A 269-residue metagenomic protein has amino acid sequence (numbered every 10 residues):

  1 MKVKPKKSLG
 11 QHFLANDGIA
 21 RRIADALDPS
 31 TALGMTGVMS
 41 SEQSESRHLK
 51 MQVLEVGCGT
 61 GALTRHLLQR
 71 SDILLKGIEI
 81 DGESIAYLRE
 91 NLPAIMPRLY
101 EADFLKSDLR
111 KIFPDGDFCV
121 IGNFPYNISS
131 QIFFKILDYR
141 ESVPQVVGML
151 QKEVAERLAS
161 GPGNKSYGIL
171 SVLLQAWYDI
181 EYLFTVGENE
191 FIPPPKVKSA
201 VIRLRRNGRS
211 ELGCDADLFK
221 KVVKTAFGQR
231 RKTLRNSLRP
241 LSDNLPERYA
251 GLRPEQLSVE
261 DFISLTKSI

Functional and structural regions predicted by a protein language model:
M1-K221, T225, S264-K267: Catalytic cores of RNA-modifying enzymes
R206, V223-I269: C-terminal lobe and adjacent flexible extensions of AdoMet/dcAdoMet transferase-like proteins
